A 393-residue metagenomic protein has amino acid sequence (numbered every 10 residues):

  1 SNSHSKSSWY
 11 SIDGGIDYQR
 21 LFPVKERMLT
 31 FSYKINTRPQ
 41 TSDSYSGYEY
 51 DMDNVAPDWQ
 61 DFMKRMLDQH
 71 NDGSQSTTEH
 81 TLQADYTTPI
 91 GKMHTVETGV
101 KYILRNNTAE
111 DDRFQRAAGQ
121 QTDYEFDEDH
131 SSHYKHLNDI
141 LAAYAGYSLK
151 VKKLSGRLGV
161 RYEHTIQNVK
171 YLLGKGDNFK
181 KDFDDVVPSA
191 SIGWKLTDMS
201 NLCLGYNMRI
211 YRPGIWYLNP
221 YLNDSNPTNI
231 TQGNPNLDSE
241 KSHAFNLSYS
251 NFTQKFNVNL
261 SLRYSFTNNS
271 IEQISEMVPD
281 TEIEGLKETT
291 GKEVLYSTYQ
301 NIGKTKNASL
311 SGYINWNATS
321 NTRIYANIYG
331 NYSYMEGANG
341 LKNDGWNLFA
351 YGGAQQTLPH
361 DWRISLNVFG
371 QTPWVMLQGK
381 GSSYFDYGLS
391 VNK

Functional and structural regions predicted by a protein language model:
S1, Y45-A56, Q60-M63, R113-T122 (+7 more regions): Flexible, surface-exposed loop regions and adjacent strand-edge segments of Gram-negative outer-membrane beta-barrel
H4-S8, D72-T78, H133-D139, D177-D184 (+6 more regions): Replace "Gram-negative outer membrane beta-barrel proteins" with "bacterial and organellar outer membrane beta-barrel
S5-K170, N259-S261, K306-N331: Face-selective signature of the C-terminal outer-membrane beta-barrel domain
S7, P39-S44, N106-D111, Q167-Y171 (+9 more regions): Outer-membrane beta-barrel proteins
R20-V24, T88-K92, S148-K153, V186 (+8 more regions): Outer-membrane beta-barrel strand-turn architecture
H70, E79-Q83, E125-S132, Q232-N234 (+4 more regions): Outer membrane beta-barrel strand-and-loop segments of large Gram-negative receptors, especially TonB-dependent
I166-N168, D198-H243, Y264-G291: Surface-exposed extracellular loop regions of Gram-negative outer-membrane beta-barrel proteins, predominantly
N343-K393: Conserved C-terminal beta-signal and adjacent last beta-strands/turns of outer-membrane beta-barrel proteins
